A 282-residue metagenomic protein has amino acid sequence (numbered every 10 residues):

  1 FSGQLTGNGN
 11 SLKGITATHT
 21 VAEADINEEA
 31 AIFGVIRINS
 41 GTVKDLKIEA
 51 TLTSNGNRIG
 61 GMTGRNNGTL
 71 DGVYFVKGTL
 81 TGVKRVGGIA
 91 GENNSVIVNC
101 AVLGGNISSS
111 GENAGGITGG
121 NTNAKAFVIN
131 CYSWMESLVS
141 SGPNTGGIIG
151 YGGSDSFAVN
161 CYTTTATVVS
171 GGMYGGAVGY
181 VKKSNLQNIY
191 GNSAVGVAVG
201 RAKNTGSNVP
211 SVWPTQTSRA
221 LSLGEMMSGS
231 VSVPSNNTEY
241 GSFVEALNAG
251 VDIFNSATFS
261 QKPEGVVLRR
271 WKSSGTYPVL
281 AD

Functional and structural regions predicted by a protein language model:
F1-D282: Predominantly extracellular beta-rich ligand-binding scaffolds that present long acidic/polar faces for carbohydrate
